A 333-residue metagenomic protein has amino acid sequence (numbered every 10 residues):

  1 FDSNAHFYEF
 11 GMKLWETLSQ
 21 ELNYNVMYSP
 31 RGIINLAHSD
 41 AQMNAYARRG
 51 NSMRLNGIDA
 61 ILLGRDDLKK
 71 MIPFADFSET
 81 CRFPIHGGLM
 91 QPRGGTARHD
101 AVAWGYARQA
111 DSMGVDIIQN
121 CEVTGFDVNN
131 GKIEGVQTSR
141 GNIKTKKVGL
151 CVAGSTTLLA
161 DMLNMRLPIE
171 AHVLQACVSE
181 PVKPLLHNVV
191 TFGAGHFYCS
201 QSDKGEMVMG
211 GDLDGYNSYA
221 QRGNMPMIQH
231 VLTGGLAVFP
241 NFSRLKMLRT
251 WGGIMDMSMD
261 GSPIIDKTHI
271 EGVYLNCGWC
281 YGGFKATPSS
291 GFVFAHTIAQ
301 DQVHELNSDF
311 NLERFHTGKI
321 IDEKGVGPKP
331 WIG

Functional and structural regions predicted by a protein language model:
F1-F74, P226, G234-L236: Dinucleotide-binding Rossmann-like beta1-alpha1 core, especially the glycine-rich loop that anchors the ADP
H6-E9, L36-A45, L89-R108, I118 (+1 more regions): Short beta-strand to alpha-helix junction loop
K13, T17, Y24-Y28, G125-D127 (+3 more regions): Active-site substrate-recognition segment that forms the wall of the catalytic cavity or substrate channel
P30, G64, Q119-C121, R249: Short loop/edge segments at beta-strand edges and connector loops that shape dinucleotide/nucleotide cofactor-binding
I33-N35, G88-M90, A176, H196: Short aromatic/hydrophobic contact patches that present stacked aromatics for nucleic-acid/ligand binding
G88-K147: Helical element adjacent to the flavin cofactor pocket in flavoenzyme catalytic cores
L236-G333: C-terminal catalytic lobe of FAD-dependent flavoproteins
